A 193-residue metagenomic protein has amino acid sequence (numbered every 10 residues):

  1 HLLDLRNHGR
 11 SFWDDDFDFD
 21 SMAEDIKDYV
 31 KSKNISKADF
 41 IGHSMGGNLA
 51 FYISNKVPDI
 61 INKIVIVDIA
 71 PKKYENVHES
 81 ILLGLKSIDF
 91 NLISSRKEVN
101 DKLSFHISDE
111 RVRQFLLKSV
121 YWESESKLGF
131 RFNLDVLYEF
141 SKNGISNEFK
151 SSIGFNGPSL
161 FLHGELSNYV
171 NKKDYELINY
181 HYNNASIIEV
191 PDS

Functional and structural regions predicted by a protein language model:
H1-I41: Active-site loop/oxyanion-hole signature of alpha/beta-hydrolase fold enzymes
L3, I188-S193: Short glycine-rich catalytic loops that host catalytic nucleophiles or stabilize transition states across multiple
R6-S11, K72, Y169, S193: Active-site loop signature of alpha/beta-hydrolase-fold enzymes
S11-F17, E75-H78, K172-K173: Conserved catalytic-core motifs of eukaryotic protein kinase domains, centered on the activation segment
G42-G46, A50: Gly/Ala-rich beta-loop-alpha elbow adjacent to hydrolase catalytic centers
F51-K56, I60-S95: Flexible "cap/lid" loop of the alpha/beta hydrolase fold
N76, N91-I145: Conserved alpha/beta-hydrolase catalytic His-Asp/Glu region
S124-Y182, S186-E189: Conserved serine/cysteine hydrolase catalytic core
